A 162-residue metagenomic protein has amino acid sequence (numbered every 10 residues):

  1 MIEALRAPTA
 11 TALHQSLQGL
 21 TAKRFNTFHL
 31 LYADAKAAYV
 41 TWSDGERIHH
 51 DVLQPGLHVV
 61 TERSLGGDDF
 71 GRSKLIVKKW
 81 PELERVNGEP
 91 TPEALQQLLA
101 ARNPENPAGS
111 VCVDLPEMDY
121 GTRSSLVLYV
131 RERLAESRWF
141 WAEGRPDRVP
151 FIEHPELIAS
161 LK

Functional and structural regions predicted by a protein language model:
M1-K162: N-terminal nucleophile
